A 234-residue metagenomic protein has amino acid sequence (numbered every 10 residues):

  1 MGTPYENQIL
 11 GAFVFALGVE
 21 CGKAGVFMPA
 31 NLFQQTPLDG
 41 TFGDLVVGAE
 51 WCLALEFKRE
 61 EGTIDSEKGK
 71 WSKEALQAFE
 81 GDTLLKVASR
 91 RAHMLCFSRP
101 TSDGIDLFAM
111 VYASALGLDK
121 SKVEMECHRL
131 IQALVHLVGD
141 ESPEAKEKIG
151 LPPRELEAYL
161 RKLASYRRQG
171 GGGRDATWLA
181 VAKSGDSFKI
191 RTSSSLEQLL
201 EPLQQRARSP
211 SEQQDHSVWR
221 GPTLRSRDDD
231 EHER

Functional and structural regions predicted by a protein language model:
M1-Q34: Acidic-basic catalytic patches of nuclease active cores, encompassing PD-(D/E)XK and other metal-cofactor nuclease
G22-F33, K148-I149, G170-V181: Short glycine-rich, low-complexity/disordered patches
G40-V47: Short acidic loop-to-beta-strand element that houses the catalytic metal-binding Asp/Glu of nuclease active sites
L45, L53-E61: Conserved catalytic cores of phosphodiester-cleaving nucleases, focusing on short active-site segments
R59-S121: Catalytic cores of nucleic-acid endonucleases
S114-Y159: Long, solvent-exposed N-terminal ectodomains/accessory regions that are displayed to the extracellular/lumenal milieu
P152, L160-T223: Interaction-surface and assembly-scaffold signal
V218-R234: Non-Sec secretion/translocation targeting segments of pathogen effectors
